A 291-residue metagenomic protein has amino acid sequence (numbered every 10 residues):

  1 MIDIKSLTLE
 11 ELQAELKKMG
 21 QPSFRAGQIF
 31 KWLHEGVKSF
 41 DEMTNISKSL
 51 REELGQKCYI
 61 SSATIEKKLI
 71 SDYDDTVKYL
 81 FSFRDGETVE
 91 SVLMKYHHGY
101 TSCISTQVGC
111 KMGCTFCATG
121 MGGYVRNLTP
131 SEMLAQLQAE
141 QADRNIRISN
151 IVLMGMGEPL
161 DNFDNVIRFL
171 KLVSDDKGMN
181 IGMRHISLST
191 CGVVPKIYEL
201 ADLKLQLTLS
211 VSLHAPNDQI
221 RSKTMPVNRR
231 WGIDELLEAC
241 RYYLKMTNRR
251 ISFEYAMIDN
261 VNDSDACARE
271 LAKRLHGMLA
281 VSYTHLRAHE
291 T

Functional and structural regions predicted by a protein language model:
M1-Y100: Flexible, acidic/Gly-rich N-terminal and inter-domain linker regions that tether and position cofactor-handling modules
L12-E15, Q136, F169, A239: A ubiquitous structural signal for well-ordered alpha-helices
S71, S105-T106, S189, S212: Short linear Ser/Thr-Pro motifs
K95-E132: Canonical Radical SAM [4Fe-4S] cluster-binding loop centered on the CxxxCxxC motif and its immediate flanking residues
G120-N150: Conserved alpha-helical substructure of the radical SAM core
Q141-N150, G155-R287: Conserved AdoMet/S-adenosylmethionine-binding subsite of the radical SAM
